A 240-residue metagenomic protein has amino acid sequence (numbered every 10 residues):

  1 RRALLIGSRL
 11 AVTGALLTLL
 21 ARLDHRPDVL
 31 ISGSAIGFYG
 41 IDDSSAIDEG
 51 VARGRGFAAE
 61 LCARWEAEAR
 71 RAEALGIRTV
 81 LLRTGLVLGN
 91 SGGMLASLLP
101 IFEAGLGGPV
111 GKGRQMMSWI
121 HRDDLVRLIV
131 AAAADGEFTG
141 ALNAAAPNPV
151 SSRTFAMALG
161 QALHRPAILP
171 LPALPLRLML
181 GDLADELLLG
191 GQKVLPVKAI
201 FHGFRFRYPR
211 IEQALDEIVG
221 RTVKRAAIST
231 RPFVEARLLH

Functional and structural regions predicted by a protein language model:
R1-L30: NAD(P)-cofactor binding segment of oxidoreductase domains
G33-A59: Active-site "gating" loop of Rossmann-like NAD(P)-dependent oxidoreductase/epimerase domains
S34-A35, A67-N90: Conserved beta-loop-beta element that borders a ligand/cofactor-binding pocket
A52-A58, G85-S91, K112-R122: Glycine-rich "substrate-gating" loop/helix at the edge of Rossmann-like oxidoreductase active sites
A63, L75-I77, L88-S97, A132-L142: Glycine/proline-rich active-site loop of Rossmann-fold NAD(P)-dependent oxidoreductases
R70, L99-G107, Q115-V150: Alpha-helical substrate-binding/gating segment
D135-D182, D216-H240: Mid/C-terminal beta-alpha module of Rossmann-like enzyme folds, strongest in SDR-family dehydrogenases/epimerases
R153-M157, M179-R205: Conserved C-terminal active-site "lid" loop/helix of NAD(P)H-dependent oxidoreductases that clamps the redox cofactor
